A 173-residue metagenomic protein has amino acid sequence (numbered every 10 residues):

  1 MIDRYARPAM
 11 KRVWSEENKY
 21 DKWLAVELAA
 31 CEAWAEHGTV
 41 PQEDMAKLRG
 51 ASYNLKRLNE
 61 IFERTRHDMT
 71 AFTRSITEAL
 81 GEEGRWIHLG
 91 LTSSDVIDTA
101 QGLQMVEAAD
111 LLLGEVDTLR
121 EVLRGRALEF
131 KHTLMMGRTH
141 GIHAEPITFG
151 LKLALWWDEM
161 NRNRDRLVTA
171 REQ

Functional and structural regions predicted by a protein language model:
M1-Q173: A helix-coil-helix interface module used to build multimeric assemblies and to scaffold catalytic/cofactor sites
